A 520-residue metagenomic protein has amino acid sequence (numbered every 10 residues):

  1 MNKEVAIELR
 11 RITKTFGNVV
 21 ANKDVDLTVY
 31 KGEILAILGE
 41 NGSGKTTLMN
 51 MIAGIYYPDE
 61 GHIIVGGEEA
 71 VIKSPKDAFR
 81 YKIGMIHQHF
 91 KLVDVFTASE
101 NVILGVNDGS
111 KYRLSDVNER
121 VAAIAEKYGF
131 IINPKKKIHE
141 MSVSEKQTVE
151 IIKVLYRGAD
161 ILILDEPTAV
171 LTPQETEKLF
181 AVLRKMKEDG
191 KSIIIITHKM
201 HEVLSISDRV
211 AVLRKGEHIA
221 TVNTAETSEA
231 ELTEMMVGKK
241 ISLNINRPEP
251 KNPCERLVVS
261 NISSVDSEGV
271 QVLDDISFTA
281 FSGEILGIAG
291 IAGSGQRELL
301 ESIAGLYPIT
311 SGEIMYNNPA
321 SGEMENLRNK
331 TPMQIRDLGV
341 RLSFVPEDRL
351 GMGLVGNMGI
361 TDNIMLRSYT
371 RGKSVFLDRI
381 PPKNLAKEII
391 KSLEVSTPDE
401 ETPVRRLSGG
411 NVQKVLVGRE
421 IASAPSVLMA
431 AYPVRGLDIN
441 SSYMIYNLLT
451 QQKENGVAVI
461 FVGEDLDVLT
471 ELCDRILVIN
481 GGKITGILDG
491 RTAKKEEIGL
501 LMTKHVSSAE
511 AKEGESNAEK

Functional and structural regions predicted by a protein language model:
N2-K520: Glycine-rich phosphate-binding loops of nucleotide-dependent enzymes
